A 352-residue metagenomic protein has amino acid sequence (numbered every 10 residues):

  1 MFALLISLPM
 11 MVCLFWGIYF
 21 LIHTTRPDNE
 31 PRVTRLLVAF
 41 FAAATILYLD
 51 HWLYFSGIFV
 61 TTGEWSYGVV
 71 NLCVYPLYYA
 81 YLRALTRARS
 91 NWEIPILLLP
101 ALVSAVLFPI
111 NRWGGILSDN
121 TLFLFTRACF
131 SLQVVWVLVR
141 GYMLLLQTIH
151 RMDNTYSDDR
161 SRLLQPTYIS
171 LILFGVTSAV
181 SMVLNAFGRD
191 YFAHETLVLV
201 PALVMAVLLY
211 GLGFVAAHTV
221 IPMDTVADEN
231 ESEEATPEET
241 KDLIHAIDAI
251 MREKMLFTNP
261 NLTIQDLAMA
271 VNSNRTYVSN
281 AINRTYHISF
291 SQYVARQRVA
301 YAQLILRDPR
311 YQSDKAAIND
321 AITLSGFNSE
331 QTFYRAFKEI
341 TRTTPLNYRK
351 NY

Functional and structural regions predicted by a protein language model:
M1-I110, S118-A128: N-terminal low-complexity or simple alpha-helical regulatory segments that function as activation/interaction modules
M11-F15, P76-Y79, V139-Y142, V176-T177 (+2 more regions): Hydrophobic faces of stable alpha-helices that mediate helix-helix packing
L21-T25, M152, K254, P309: Secondary-structure edge/capping motif, primarily at the C-terminal ends of alpha-helices and the immediately following
R112-H245, I264, R307, A316-G326 (+1 more regions): Alpha-helical bundle regulatory/interaction domains
F214-S325, Q331-T332, A336-E339, L346-Y352: Membrane-proximal linker segments that couple transmembrane helices to downstream signaling/catalytic modules
